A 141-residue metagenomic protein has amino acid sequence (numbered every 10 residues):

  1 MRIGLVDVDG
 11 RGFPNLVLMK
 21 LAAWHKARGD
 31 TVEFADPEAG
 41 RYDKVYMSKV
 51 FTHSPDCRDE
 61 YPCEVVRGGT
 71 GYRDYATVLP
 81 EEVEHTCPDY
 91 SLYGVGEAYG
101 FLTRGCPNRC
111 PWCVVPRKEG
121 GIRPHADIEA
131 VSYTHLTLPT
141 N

Functional and structural regions predicted by a protein language model:
M1-E64, R73-D74: A short, structured N-terminal alpha-helical element that caps or precedes a catalytic domain
L5, Y90-Y93: General secondary-structure edge motif
V8, T70, V115: Active-site donor-binding loop signature of nucleotide-sugar glycosyltransferases
A39, E82-E84, C110: Mature extracytoplasmic/luminal segments of secretory-pathway proteins
V50, T70, K118: Flexible loop residues that form catalytic and substrate-binding hotspots at small-molecule/glycan-binding clefts
V66-Y90: Ser/Thr/Gly-rich flexible loops in soluble cytosolic domains mediating phosphotransfer, phosphorylation
G94-Y133: Canonical Radical SAM [4Fe-4S] cluster-binding loop centered on the CxxxCxxC motif and its immediate flanking residues
T134-P139: Conserved small/polar residues in nucleotide/adenosyl-binding loops
